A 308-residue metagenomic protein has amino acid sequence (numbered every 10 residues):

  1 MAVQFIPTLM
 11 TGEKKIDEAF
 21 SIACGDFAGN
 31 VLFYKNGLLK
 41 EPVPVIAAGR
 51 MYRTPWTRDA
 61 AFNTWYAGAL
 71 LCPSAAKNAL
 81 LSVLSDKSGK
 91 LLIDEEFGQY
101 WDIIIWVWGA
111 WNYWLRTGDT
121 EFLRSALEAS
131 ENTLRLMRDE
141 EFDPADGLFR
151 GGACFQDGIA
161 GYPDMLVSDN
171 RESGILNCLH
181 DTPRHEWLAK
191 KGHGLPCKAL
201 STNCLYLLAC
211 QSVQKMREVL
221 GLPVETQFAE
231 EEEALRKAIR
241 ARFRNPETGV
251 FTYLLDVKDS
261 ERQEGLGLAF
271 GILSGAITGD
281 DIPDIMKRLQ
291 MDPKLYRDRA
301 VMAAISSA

Functional and structural regions predicted by a protein language model:
I6, M10-G29, T57, T117-S201 (+6 more regions): Active-site acid/base region of carbohydrate-active enzymes
T8-K14, A28-P55: Asp/Glu-centered strand-loop micro-motifs enriched in Gly/Pro and often flanked by an aromatic residue
M10, K14-S21, Y52-K90, I103 (+7 more regions): Active-site core of glycosidic bond-cleaving carbohydrate-active enzymes
Y66, G109-N112, E140, S212 (+3 more regions): Amphipathic, soluble alpha-helical interaction motifs
A79-L80, E95-E96, W108-A110, A126 (+2 more regions): Glycine-rich, histidine-containing beta strand-loop boundary motifs that form or position
D86-I104, G109-T120: Aromatic/His-enriched, Gly/Pro-containing loop or helix-boundary segments that lie immediately adjacent to catalytic
I93-D94, Y100-W101, M137, D143-A145 (+1 more regions): Short leucine-rich amphipathic alpha-helices used at interfaces
